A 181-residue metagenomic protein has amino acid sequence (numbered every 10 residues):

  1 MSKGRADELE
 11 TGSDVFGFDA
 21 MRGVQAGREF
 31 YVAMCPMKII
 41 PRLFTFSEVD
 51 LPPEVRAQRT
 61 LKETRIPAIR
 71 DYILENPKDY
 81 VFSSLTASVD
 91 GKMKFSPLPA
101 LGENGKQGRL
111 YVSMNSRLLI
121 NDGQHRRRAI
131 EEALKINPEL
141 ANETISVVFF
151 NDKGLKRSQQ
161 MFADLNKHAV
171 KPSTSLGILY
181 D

Functional and structural regions predicted by a protein language model:
M1-F82, V89-P99, Q107-R109: N-terminal extension/subdomain marker
P77-D181: Basic- and aromatic-enriched surface patches that contact anionic nucleotides/nucleic acids
